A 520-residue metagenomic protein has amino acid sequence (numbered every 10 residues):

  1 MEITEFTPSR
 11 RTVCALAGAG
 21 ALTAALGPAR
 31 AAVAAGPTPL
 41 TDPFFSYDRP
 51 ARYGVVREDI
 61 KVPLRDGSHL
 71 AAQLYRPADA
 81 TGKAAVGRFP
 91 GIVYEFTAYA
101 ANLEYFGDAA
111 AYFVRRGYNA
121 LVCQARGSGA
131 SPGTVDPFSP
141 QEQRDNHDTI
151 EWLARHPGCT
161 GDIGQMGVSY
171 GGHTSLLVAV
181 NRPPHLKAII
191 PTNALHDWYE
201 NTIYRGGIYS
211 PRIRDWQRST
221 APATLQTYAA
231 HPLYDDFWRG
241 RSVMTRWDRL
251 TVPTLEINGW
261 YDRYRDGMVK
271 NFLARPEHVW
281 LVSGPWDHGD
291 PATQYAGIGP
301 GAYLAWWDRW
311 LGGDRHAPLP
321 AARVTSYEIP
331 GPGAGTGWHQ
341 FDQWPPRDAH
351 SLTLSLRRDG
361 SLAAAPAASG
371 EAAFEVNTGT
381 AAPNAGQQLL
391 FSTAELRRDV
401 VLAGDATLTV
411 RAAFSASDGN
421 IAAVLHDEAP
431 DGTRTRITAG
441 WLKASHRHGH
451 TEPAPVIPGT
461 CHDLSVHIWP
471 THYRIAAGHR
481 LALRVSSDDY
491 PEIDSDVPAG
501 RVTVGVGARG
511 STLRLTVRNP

Functional and structural regions predicted by a protein language model:
M1-P8, A19-L26: N-terminal secretory signal peptides
F6, G27-P50, V410: C-terminal segment of N-terminal export signals and the immediately downstream linker at the start of the mature
R10-C14: N-terminal export leaders
G20, G27-P28, T160, G313-A317 (+1 more regions): Short, polar/charged, Gly/Pro-enriched helix-capping and turn/loop motifs at alpha-helix termini and inter-helix linkers
T23-A24, R30, P77-A78: A short acidic/small-residue loop/turn micro-motif
G36-P39, P222, F374, G432: Short beta-strand/loop turn elements enriched in aromatics
T41-L319, T325: Active-site-proximal cap/loop segments of hydrolase catalytic domains
V282, P291-P520: C-terminal, loop-rich substrate-recognition/catalytic regions characterized by aromatic stacking residues
